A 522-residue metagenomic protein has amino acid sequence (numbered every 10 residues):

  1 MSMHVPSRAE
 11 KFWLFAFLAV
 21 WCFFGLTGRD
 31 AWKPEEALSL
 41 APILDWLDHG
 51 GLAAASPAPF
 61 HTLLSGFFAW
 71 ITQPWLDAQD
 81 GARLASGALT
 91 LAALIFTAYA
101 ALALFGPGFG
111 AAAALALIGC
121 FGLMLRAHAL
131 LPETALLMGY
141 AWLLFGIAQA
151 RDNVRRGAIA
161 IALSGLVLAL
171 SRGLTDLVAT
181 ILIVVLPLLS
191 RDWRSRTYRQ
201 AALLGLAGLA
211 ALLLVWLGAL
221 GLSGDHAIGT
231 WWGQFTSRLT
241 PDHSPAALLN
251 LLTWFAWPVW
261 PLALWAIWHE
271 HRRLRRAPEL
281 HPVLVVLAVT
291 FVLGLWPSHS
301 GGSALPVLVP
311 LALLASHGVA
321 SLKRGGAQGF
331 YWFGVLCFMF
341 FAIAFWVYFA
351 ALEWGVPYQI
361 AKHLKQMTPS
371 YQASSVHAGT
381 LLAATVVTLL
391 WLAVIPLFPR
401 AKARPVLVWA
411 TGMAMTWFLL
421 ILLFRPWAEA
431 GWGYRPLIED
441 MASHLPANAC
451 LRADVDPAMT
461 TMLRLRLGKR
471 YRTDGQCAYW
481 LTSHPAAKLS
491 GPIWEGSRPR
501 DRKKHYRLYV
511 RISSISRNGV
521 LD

Functional and structural regions predicted by a protein language model:
M1-Q328, S497, R502-H505: Membrane-integral, polyisoprenol-dependent glycosyltransferases of the GT-C/oligosaccharyltransferase superfamily
S2-R8, N153-L170, L177-V178, D192-L206 (+1 more regions): Membrane-embedded architecture of ER/inner-membrane glycosylation machinery
